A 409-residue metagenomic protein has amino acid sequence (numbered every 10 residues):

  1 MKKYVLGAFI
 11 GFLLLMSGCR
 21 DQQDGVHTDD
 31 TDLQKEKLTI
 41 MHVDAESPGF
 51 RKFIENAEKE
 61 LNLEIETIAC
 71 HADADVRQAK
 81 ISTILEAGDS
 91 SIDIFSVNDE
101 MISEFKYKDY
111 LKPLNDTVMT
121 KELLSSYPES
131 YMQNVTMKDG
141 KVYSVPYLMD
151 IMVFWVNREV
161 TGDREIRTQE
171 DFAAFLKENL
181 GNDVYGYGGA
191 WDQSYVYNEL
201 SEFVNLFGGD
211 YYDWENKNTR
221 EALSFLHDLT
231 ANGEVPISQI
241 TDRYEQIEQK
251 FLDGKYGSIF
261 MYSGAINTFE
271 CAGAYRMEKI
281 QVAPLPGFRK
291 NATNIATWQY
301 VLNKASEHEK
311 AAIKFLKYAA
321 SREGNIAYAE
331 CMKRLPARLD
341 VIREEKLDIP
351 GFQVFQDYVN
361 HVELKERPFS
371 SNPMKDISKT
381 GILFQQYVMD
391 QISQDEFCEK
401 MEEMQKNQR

Functional and structural regions predicted by a protein language model:
L6, C19-S103, G287-K290, K310-A311 (+6 more regions): Conserved N-terminal structural module of periplasmic/extracytoplasmic solute-binding proteins
K59-E60, E66-A69, K141, A231-N232 (+3 more regions): Extracytoplasmic/periplasmic substrate-recognition and gating elements
E60-Y127, R164-R167, K250, K255-S258 (+1 more regions): Extracytoplasmic "Venus flytrap"/periplasmic binding protein-like
L61-H71, D89-S91, D228-R243, K255 (+1 more regions): A local structural motif
D99-V153, D183, E199, M277-L285 (+1 more regions): Hinge/lid segment of periplasmic solute-binding proteins
I102-E104, Y262-M277: A ligand-binding cleft/hinge motif common to bilobed small-molecule-binding domains
L176-L180, Y212-R243, L285: Glycine-centered hinge/linker elements that transmit conformational signals in sensory and ligand-binding systems
I280-A283, A329-I382, Q386: Long, aromatic- and glycine/proline-rich binding clefts that accommodate carbohydrate-like moieties
